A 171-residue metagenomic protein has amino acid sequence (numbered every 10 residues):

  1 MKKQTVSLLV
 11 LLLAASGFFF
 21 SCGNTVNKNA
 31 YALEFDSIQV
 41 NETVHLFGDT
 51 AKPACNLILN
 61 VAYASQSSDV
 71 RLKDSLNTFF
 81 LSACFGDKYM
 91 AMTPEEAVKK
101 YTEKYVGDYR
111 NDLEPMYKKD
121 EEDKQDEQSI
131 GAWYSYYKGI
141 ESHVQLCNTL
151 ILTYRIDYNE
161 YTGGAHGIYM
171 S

Functional and structural regions predicted by a protein language model:
M1-L9: Bacterial N-terminal signal peptides that target proteins for export
F18-S21: C-terminal motif of bacterial Sec signal peptides marking the signal peptidase cleavage site
G23-V26: Bacterial signal peptide processing site
Y31-L150: Active-site acidic/histidine clusters and adjacent loop/turn architecture that either coordinate catalytic ions
Q145, G163-H166: Short, solvent-exposed beta-strand/turn "edge" segments of beta-rich domains on protein surfaces
R155-Y161: Generic short beta-strand segments
M170-S171: Short helix-loop boundary/capping segments
